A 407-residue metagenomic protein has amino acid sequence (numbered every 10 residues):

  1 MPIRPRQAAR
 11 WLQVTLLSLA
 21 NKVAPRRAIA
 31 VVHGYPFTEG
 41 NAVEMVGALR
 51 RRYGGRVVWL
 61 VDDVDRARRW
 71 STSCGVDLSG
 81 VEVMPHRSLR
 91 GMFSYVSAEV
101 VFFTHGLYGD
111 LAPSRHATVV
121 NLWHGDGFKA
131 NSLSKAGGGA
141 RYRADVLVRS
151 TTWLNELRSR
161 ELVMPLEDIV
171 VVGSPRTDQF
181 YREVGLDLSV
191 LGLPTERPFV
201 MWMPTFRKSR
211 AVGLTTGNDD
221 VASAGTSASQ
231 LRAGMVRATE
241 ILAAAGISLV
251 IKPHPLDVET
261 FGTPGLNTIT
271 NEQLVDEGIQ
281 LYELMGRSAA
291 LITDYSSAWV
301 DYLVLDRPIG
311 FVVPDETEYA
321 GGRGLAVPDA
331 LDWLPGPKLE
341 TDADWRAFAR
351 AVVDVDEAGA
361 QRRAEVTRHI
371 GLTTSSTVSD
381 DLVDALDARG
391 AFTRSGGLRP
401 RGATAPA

Functional and structural regions predicted by a protein language model:
M1-G34, G396-A407: Membrane-proximal basic amphipathic "stem/tether" segments
P2-L17, N131-S132, A136, Y142-T226 (+3 more regions): A nucleotide-sugar donor-handling region in carbohydrate enzymes
I29-Y181: Active-site and donor-binding regions of nucleotide-sugar-utilizing enzymes
V58-S73, W202-M203, R207, G234-V275: Catalytic donor nucleotide-activated moiety binding site of glycosyltransferases and closely related
M84-A98, V250, P255-V300: Donor nucleotide-activated moiety binding/catalytic core segment of transferases that use nucleotide-activated donors
V101-W123, D276-R323: A donor-sugar binding/catalytic signature common to diverse glycosyltransferases and related nucleotide-sugar
I247, P337-A407: C-terminal amphipathic helix plus adjacent low-complexity, charged tail appended to glycosyltransferase catalytic
T263-T270, S297-I370: Catalytic binding pocket for nucleotide-activated donors in carbohydrate/polymer assembly enzymes
